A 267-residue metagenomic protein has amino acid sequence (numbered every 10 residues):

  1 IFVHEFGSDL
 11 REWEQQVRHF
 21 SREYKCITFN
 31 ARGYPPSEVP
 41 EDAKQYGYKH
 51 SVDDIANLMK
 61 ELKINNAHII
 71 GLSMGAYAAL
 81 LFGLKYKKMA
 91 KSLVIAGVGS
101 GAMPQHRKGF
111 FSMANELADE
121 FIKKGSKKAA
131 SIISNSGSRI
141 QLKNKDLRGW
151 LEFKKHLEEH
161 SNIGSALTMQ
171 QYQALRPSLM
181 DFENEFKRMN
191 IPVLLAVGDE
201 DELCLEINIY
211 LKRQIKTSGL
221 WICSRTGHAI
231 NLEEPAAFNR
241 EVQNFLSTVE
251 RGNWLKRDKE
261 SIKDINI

Functional and structural regions predicted by a protein language model:
I1-K44: Conserved HGGG/HGGXW glycine-rich cap/lid loop of the alpha/beta-hydrolase fold
K49-A67: Conserved acidic catalytic loop of the alpha/beta-hydrolase fold
G71-G75, A79: Gly/Ala-rich beta-loop-alpha elbow adjacent to hydrolase catalytic centers
L84-K85, A90-K124: Flexible "cap/lid" loop of the alpha/beta hydrolase fold
P104-G109, K123-E185: Conserved alpha/beta-hydrolase catalytic His-Asp/Glu region
M189, L195-V197: Short beta-strand/loop motif that positions the catalytic acidic residue of the alpha/beta-hydrolase fold
E202-I207: Conserved alpha/beta-hydrolase "acid-adjacent" motif
S218-I267: Catalytic active-site module of serine/aspartate enzymes centered on a nucleophile-bearing elbow/loop
